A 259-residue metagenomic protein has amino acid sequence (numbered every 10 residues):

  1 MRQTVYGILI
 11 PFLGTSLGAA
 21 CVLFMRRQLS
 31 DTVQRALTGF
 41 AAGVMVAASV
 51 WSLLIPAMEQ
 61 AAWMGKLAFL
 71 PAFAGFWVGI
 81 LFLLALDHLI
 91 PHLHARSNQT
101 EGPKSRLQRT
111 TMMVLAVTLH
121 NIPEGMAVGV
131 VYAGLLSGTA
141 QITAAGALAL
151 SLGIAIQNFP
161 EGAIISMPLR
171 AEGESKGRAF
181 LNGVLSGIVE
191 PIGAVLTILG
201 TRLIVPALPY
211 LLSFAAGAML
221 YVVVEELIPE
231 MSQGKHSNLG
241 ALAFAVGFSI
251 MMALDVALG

Functional and structural regions predicted by a protein language model:
M1-G259: Intrinsically disordered, metal-sensing/regulatory segments
